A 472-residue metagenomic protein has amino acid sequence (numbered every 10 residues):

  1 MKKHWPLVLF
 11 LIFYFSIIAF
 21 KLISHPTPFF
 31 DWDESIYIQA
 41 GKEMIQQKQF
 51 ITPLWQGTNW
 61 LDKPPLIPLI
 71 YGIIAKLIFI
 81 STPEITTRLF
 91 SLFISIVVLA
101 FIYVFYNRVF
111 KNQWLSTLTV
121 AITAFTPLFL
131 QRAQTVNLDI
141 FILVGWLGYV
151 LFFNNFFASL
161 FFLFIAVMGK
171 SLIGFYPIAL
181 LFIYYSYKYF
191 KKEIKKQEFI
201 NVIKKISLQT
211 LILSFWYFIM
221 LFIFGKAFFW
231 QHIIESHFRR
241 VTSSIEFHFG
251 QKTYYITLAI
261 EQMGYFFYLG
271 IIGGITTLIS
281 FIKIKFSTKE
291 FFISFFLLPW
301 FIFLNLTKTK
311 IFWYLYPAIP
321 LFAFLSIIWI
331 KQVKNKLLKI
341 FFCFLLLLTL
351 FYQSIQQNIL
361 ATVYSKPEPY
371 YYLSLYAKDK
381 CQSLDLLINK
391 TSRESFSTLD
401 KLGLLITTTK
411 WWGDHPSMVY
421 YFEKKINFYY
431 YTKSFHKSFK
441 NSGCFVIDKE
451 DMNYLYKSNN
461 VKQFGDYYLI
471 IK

Functional and structural regions predicted by a protein language model:
W5-E34, L208-F222: Transmembrane signal-anchor helices characteristic of membrane glycosylation enzymes that use polyprenol
I17-I23, I36-N59, L66-L69, I73-L77 (+1 more regions): Extracytosolic helix-loop segments that constitute the early lumenal/periplasmic catalytic or substrate-binding loops
T87, L128-D139, I311: Short acidic/glycine- and proline-prone juxtamembrane loop motifs at membrane-interface regions of multi-pass membrane
L89-F110: Transmembrane-helix motifs of polytopic, lipid-linked glycan transferases
L99-F101, I122, F141-F157, F162 (+1 more regions): Specific aromatic-rich, kink-prone transmembrane helix
G169, G174-F286, F296-K308, Q357: Transmembrane-lumen/periplasm boundary regions of multi-pass, lipid-linked membrane glycan transferases
K308-K334: Hydrophobic/aromatic-rich transmembrane helices and adjacent perimembrane loops
K339-K433: Membrane-proximal, lumen/periplasm-facing interface regions of secretory-pathway glyco- and lipid-modifying enzymes
